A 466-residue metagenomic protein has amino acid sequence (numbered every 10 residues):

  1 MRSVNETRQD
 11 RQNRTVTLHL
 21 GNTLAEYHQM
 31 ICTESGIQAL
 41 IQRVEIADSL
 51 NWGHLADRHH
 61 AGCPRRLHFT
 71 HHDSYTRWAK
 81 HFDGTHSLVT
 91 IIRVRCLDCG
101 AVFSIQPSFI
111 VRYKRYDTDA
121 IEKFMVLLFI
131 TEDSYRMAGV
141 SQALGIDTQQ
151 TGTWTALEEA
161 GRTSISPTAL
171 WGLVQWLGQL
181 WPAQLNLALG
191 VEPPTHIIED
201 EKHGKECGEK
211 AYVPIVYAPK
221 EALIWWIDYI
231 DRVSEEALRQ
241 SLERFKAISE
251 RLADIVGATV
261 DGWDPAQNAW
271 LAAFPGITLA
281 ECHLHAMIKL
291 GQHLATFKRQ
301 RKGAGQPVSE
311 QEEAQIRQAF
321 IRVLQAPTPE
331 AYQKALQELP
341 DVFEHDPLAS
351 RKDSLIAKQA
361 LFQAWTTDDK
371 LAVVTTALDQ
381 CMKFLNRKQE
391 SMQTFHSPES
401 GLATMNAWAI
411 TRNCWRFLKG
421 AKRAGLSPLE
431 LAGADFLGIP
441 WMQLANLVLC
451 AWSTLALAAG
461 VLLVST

Functional and structural regions predicted by a protein language model:
M1-H59: N-terminal alpha-helical interaction blocks
D57-C63, C96: Short cysteine-rich clusters marking metal-coordination/redox-active sites
L67-V126: Basic, short loop/linker segments at the boundary and entry of helix-turn-helix/winged-helix-like folds
C96, F124, A138, H196-H203 (+4 more regions): Short, conserved catalytic/metal-binding motifs centered on acidic residues
Y135-G161: DNA-recognition alpha helix
G152, E158-T259, D264, N268-A269: RNase H-like nuclease fold core
R251-T259, A266-G401, W408-T411, R416: Extended amphipathic alpha-helical interaction segments
R387-T466: Basic, amphipathic alpha-helical segments enriched in Lys/Arg and hydrophobic/aromatic residues
